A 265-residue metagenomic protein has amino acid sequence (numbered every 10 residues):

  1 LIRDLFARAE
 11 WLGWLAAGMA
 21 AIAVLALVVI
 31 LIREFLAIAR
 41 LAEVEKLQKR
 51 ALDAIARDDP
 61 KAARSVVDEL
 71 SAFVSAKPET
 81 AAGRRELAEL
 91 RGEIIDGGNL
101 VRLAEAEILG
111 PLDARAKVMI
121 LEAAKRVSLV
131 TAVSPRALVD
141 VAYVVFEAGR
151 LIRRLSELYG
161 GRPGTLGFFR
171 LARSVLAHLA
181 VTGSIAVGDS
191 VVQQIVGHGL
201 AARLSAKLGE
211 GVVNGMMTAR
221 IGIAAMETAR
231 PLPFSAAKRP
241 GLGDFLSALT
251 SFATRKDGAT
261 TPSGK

Functional and structural regions predicted by a protein language model:
I2-L5: Membrane-helix interface motif
A7-A23: Hydrophobic alpha-helical transmembrane segments
G18-A42: Transmembrane alpha-helices and immediately adjacent membrane-cytoplasm interface residues in multi-pass integral
I30, E34-I38, L158, R220 (+1 more regions): Membrane-spanning helices that line or support transport/gating and their immediate boundary helices in channels
F35-K49, G149, M226, R230: Juxtamembrane helix-loop transition segments at the membrane interface in multi-pass membrane proteins
I38-T131: Membrane-proximal, non-transmembrane interface segments of integral membrane proteins
A106-R220: Small-residue-enriched, tightly packed secondary-structure blocks
A206-K265: Acidic, carboxylate-rich catalytic segments that either coordinate divalent cations
